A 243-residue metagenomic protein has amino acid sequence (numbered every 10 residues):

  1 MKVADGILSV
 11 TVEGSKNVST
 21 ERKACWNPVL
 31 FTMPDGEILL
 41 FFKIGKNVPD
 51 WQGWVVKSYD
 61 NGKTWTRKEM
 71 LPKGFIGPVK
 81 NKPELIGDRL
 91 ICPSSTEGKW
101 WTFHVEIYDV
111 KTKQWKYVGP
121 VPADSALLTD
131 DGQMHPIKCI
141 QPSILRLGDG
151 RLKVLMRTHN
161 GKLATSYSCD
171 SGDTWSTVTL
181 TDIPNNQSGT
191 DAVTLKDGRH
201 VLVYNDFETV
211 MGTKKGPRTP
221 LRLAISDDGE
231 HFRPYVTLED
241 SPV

Functional and structural regions predicted by a protein language model:
M1-V243: Asp-box/BNR beta-propeller blade signature and adjacent active/binding-site loops in extracellular glycan-interacting
